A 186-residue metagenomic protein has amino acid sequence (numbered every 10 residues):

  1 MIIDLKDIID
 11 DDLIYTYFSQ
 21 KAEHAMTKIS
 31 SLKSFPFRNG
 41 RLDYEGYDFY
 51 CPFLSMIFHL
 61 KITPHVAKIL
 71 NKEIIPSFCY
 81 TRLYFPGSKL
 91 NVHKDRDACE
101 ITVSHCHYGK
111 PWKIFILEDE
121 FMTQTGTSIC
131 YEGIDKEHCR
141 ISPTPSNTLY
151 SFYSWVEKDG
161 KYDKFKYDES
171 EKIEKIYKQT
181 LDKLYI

Functional and structural regions predicted by a protein language model:
M1-L70: Non-heme Fe(II)/2-oxoglutarate
N71-Y80: A short coil-to-beta-strand element that immediately follows conserved catalytic motifs
E73-I74, S151-Y153: Histidine-/acidic-rich catalytic cores in large beta-rich domains
L83: Conserved active-site beta-strand element of glycosyltransferases/polysaccharide synthases
P86-D135, C139, N147-S151, K158-E174: Catalytic core of non-heme Fe(II) oxygenases with the double-stranded beta-helix
E171-I186: Low-complexity, Gly/Ser/Thr/Pro-rich intrinsically disordered linker/tail segments
